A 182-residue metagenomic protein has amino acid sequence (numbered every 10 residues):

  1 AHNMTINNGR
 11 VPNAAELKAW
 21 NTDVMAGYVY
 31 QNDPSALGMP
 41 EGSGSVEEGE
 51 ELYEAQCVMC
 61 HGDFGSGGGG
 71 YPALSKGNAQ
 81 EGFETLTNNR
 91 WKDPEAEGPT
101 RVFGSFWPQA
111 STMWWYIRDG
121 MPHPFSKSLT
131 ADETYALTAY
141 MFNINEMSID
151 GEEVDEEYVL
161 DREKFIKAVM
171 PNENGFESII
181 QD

Functional and structural regions predicted by a protein language model:
N7-L52, G68, P122-S126: Electrostatic cytochrome c docking/interface patches
E41, V102-S105, S126-L129: Pocket-edge positions in alpha/beta enzyme catalytic cores
E47-V58, G67-P72, W107-A110, W114 (+1 more regions): Sequence context surrounding c-type heme c attachment/ligation sites in exported
G49-F64, T87, L137-M141: The canonical Cys-X-X-Cys-His
G65-W114, R118, P122, E156-V159: Gly/Gly-Pro-rich "capping" loops immediately C-terminal to redox-active cysteine motifs in periplasmic/lumenal
P124-D182: Flexible coil segments in periplasmic/lumen-exposed cytochrome c-class electron-transfer proteins
